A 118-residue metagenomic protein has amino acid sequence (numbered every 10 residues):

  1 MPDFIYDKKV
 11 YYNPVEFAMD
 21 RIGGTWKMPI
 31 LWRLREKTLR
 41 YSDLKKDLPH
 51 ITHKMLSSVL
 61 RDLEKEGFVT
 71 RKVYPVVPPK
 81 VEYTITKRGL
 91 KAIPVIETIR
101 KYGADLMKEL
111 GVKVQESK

Functional and structural regions predicted by a protein language model:
M1-K8, A18, F68, V95: Short, contiguous, well-ordered secondary-structure segments
P2, L90-K118: Amphipathic alpha-helical dimerization/coiled-coil segments that flank or bridge DNA-binding/regulatory modules
K9-M55, E82: N-terminal helix-turn-helix DNA-binding core of bacterial DNA-binding proteins
F17, K46, S58, P94-E97 (+1 more regions): Generic recognition of well-ordered alpha-helical segments within structured catalytic/regulatory domains
D20, G24, M28, R61 (+2 more regions): Generic detection of well-ordered alpha-helical segments
I30-L31, L44, L63, V69-R71 (+2 more regions): Hydrophobic packing within well-folded, soluble alpha/beta domains
S42-P78: Canonical helix-turn-helix DNA-binding module
P75-I99: Basic, amphipathic "hinge/linker" alpha-helix immediately C-terminal to the N-terminal HTH DNA-binding motif
